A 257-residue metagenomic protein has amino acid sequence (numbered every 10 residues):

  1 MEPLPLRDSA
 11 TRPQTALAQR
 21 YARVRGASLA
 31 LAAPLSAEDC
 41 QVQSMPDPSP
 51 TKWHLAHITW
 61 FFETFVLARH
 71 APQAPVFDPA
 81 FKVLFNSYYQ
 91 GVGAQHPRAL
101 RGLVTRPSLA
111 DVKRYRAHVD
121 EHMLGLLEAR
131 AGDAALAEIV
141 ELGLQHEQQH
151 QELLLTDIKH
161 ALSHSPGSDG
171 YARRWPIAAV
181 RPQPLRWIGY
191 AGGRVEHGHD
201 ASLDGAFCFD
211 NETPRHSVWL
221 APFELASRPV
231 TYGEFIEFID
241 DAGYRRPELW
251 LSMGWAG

Functional and structural regions predicted by a protein language model:
M1-S9: Flexible, non-catalytic linker and terminal segments flanking ANL/adenylate-forming cores
A16-R20, A27-L35, D39, D47-T51 (+3 more regions): Extended beta-strand/loop cores of jelly-roll/beta-sandwich
S44: Family-specific functional hotspots in central-to-late sequence segments
